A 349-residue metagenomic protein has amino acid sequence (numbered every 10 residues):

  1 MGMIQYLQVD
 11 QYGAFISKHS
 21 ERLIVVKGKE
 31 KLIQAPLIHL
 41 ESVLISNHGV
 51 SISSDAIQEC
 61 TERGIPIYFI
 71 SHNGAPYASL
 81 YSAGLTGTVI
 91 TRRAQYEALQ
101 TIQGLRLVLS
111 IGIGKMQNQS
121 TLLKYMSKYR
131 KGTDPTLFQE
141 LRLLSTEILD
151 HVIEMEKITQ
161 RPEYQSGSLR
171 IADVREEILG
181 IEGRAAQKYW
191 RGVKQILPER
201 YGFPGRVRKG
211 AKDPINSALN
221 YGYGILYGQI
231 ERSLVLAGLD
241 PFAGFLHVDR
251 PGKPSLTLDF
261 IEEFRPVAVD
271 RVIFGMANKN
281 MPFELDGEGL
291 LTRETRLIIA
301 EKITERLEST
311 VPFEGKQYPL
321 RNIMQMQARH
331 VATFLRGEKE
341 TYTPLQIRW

Functional and structural regions predicted by a protein language model:
M1-H19, G28, A35, E62 (+2 more regions): Active-site helix-to-loop segments that bind/position phosphate- or nucleotide-bearing substrates and donors across
I24: NTP/phosphate- and nucleic-acid-binding module
L37-S51: Extracellular/luminal Protease-associated
V43-I45, I65-S71: Short hydrophobic alpha-helical runs that function as membrane-insertion/retention elements
G49, H72-A75: Short, acidic/turn-prone active-site loops that include or flank metal/cofactor- and phosphate-binding residues
I52-S54, P76-L80: Switch/connector loops and helix/strand junctions flanking conserved nucleotide-binding motifs in nucleotide-processing
D55-E59: A short acidic, amphipathic alpha-helical/loop segment
A83: Core catalytic machinery and nucleic-acid-binding channels of phosphodiester-processing enzymes
